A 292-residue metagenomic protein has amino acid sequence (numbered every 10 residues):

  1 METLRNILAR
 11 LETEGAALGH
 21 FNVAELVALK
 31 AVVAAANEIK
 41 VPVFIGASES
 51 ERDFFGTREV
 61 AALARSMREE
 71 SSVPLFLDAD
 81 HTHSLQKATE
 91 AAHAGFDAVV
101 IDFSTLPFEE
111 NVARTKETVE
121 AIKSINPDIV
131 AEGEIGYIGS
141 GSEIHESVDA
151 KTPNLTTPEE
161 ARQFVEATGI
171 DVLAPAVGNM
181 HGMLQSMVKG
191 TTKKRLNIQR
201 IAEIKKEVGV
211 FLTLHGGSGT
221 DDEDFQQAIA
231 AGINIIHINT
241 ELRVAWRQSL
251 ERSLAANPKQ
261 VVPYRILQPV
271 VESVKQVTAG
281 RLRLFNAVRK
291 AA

Functional and structural regions predicted by a protein language model:
E2-E14, L26-E51, T57-F76, T82-V208 (+4 more regions): Alpha/beta enzyme core
F21-N22: A short aromatic-anchored loop/beta-hairpin motif
E25, K194-N197, V261-V262, Q268-P269: Poly-acidic low-complexity segments
F211-L212: Active-site-adjacent substrate-binding region of metalloamidase/peptidase-like peptide-processing proteins
H215-G219: Short catalytic/ligand-gating loop segments at beta-alpha or beta-beta junctions within enzyme catalytic domains
D221-A292: C-terminal alpha-helical cap/extension of soluble enzyme domains
